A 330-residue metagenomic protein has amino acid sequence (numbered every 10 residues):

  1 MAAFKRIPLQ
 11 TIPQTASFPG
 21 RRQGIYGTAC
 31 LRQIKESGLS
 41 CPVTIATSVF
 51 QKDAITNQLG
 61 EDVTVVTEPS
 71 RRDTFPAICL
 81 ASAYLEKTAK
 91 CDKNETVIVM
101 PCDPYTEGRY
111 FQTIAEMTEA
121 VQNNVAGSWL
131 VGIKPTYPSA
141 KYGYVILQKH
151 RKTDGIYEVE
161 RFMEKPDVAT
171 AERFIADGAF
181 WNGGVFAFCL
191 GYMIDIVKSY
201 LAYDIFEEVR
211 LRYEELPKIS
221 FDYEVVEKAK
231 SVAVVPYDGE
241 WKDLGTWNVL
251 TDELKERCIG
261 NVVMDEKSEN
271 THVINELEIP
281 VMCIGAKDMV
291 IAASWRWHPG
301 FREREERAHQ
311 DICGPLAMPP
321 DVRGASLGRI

Functional and structural regions predicted by a protein language model:
A2-R6, Q10, G20-V99, Y105-Q112: Conserved N-terminal catalytic core of the sugar/cofactor nucleotidyltransferase
G27, A81, D103, V145 (+3 more regions): Residue-level signal for inorganic ion chemistry
S40-C41, E61, D92-E95, N124-S128 (+7 more regions): Short coil/turn connectors at secondary-structure junctions
S48-V49, P69, M100-D103, G132-P135 (+9 more regions): Fold-independent oxyanion-binding glycine-rich loops and adjacent beta-strand/coil segments at enzyme active sites
R71-P76, T136-S139, V168-A169, W241-D243: A short acidic, often aromatic-flanked loop/helix-cap motif at beta-alpha or helix-coil junctions that lines enzyme
G108-I205, R212-Y213, A233, E303: Conserved core of the sugar-phosphate nucleotidyltransferase
F188-I330: Left-handed beta-helix
